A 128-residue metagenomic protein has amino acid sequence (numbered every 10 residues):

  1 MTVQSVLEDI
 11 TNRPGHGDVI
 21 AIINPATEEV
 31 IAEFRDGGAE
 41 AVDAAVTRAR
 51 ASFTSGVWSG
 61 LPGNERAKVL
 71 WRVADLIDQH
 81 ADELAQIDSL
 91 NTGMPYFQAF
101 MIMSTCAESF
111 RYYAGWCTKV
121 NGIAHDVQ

Functional and structural regions predicted by a protein language model:
M1-Q128: N-terminal Rossmann-like NAD(P)+-binding subdomain of aldehyde/semialdehyde dehydrogenases
